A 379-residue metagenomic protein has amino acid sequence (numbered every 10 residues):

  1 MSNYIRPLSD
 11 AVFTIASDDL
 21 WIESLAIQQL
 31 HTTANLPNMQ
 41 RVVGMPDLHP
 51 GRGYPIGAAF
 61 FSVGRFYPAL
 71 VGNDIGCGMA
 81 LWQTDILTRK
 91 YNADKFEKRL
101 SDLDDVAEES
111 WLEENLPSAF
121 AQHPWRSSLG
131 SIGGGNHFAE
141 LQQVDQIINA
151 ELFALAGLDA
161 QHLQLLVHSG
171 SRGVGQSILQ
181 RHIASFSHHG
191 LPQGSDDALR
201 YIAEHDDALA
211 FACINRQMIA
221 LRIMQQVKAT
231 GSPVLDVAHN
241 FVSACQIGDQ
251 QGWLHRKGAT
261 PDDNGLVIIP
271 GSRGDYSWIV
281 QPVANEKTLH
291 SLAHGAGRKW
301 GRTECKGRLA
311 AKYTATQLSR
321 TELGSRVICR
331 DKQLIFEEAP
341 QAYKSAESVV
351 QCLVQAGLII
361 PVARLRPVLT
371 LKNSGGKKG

Functional and structural regions predicted by a protein language model:
S2-Q29, P37-V43, P50-I56, F60 (+4 more regions): Domain-length cofactor-binding catalytic modules of enzymes
A34: Glycine-rich loop/turn
L81-T84: N-terminal glycine-rich flavin-associated loop
